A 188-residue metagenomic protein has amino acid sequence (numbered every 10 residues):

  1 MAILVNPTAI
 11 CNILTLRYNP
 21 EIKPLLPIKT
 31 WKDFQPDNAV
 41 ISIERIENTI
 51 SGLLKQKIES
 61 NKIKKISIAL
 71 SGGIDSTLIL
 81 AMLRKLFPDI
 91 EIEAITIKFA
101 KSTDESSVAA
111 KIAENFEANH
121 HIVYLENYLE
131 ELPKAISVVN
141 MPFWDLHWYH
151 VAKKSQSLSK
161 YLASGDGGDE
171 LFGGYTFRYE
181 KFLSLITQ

Functional and structural regions predicted by a protein language model:
M1-D37, I41, S51-K55, W148: N-terminal glutamine amidotransferase
Q35-Q188: ATP-dependent adenylate-handling active sites, centered on carboxylate activation for C-N bond formation
